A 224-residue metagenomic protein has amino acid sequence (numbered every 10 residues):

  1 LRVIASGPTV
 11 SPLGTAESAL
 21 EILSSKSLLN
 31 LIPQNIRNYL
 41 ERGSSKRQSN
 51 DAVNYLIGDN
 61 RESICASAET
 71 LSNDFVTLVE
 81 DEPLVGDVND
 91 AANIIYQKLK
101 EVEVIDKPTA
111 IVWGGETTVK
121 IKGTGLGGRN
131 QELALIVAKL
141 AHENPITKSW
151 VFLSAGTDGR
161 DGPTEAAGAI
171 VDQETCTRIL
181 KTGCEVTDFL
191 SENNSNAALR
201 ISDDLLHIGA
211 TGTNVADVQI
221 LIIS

Functional and structural regions predicted by a protein language model:
L1-S6, T15-E17, K122-G125, G162-G168 (+1 more regions): Short acidic, glycine/serine/threonine-rich loops at helix termini
R2-V3, N54, V76-L78, P108-V112 (+3 more regions): Structural motif
A5, S11-I94, K98, E103: Accessory alpha-helical/coil subdomains and C-terminal extensions that flank or cap enzyme catalytic cores
S11-S27, G123-F152: Gly/Ser/Thr-rich active-site loops/lids in small-molecule metabolic enzymes that frequently grip phosphoryl groups
E82-P83, T117, A155-D158: Short, ordered loop/turn segments at secondary-structure junctions
V88-Q97, E101, V119-L133, G162-I170: Short glycine/threonine-rich loop-to-helix capping motif typified by GTGT followed within a few residues by an Asp-Pro
L135-S224: Internal helix-turn-beta structural module
